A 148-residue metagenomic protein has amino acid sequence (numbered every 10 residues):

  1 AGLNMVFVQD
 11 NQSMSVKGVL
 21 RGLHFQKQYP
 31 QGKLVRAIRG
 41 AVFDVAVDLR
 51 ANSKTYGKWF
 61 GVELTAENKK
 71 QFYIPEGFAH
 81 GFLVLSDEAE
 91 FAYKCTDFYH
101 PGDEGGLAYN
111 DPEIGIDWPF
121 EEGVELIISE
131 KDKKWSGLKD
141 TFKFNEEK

Functional and structural regions predicted by a protein language model:
A1-N68, S86-E88, C95-K148: Non-catalytic, conserved peripheral segments adjacent to functional cores
F72, H80-L85, Y93: Short beta-strand His + acidic residue motifs that chelate non-heme Fe in jelly-roll/DSBH and cupin folds
